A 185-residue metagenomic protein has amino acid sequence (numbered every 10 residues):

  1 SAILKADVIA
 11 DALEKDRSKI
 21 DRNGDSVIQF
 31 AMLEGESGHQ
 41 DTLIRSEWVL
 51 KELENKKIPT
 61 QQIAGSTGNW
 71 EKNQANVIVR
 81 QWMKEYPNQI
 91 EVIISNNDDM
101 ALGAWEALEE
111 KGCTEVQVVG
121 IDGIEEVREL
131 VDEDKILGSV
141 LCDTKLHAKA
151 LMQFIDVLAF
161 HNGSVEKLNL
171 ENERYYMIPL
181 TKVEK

Functional and structural regions predicted by a protein language model:
S1-K5, Q40-P59, Q74, I78 (+1 more regions): Short, solvent-exposed amphipathic alpha-helices that sit in or adjacent to ligand/effector-binding or catalytic
S1-S26, A75-N76, V127, D143-N162: Hydrophobic alpha-helical segments within soluble ligand-binding/sensing domains
D7-K15, L50, E54-I58, R80-P87 (+4 more regions): Sec-exported extracytoplasmic/periplasmic mature domains
S26-S37, T144-K185: Hinge/cleft segment of the Venus flytrap/periplasmic-binding protein
Q29-M32, E54-K72: Short beta-strand elements in bilobed, periplasmic/extracellular small-molecule ligand-binding domains
L33-I44, D98: Extracytoplasmic "Venus flytrap"
V49, I63-E129: Hydrophobic alpha-helical
V92, E106-K145, Q153-N172: Exported/periplasmic ABC-transporter solute-binding proteins
